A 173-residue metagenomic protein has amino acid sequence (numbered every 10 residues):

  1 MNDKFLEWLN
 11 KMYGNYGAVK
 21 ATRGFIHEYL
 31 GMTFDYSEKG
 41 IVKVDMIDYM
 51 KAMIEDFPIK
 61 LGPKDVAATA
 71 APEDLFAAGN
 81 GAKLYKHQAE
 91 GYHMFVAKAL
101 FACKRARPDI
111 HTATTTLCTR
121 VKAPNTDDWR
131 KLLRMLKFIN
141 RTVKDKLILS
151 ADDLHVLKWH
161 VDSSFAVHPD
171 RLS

Functional and structural regions predicted by a protein language model:
M1-E55, L136, N140-S150: Polymerase palm active-site segment centered on the conserved acidic dipeptide of motif C
I41, D45-S173: Divalent metal-binding acidic/histidine catalytic loops
